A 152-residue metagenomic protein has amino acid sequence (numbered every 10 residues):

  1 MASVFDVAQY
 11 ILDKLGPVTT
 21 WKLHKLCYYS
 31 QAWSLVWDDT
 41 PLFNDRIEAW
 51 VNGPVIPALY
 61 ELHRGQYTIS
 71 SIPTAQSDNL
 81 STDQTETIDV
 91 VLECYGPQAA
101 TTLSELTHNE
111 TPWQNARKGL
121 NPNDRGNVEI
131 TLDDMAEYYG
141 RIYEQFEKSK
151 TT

Functional and structural regions predicted by a protein language model:
M1-T152: Domain-edge interaction signal
